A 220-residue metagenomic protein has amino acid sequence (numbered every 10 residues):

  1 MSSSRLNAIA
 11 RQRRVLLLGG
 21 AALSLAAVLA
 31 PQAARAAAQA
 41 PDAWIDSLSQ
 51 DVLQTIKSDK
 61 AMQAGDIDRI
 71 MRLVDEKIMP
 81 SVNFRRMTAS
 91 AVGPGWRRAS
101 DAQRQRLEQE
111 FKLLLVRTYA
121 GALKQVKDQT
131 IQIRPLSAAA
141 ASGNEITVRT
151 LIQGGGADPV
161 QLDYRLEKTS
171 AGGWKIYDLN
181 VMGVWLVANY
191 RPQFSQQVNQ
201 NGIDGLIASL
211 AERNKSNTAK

Functional and structural regions predicted by a protein language model:
S2-L23: N-terminal secretory signal peptides and thylakoid transit peptides that target proteins across membranes
L29-A37: Sec/Tat signal peptide C-region and signal peptidase I cleavage site
A38-Y119: Early exported N-terminus immediately downstream of N-terminal targeting peptides
D46, L53-T55, E108, Q132 (+3 more regions): Soluble periplasmic/extracytoplasmic beta-strand elements of cell-envelope proteins
R117-V160, L210-K220: Surface-exposed, charged secondary-structure patches
P159-N189: Short beta-strand edge/turn micro-motifs at domain boundaries
D178-K220: Low-complexity, intrinsically disordered terminal/linker segments enriched in charged and Gly/Pro repeats
